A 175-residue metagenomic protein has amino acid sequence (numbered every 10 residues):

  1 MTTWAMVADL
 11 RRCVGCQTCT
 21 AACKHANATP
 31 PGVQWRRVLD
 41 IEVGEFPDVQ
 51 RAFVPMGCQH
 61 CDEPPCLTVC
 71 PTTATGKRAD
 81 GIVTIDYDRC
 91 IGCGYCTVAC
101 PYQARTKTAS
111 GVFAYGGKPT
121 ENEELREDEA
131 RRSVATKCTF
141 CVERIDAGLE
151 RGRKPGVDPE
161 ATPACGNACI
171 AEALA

Functional and structural regions predicted by a protein language model:
M1-A175: Non-ligating segments of multi-cofactor redox enzymes
